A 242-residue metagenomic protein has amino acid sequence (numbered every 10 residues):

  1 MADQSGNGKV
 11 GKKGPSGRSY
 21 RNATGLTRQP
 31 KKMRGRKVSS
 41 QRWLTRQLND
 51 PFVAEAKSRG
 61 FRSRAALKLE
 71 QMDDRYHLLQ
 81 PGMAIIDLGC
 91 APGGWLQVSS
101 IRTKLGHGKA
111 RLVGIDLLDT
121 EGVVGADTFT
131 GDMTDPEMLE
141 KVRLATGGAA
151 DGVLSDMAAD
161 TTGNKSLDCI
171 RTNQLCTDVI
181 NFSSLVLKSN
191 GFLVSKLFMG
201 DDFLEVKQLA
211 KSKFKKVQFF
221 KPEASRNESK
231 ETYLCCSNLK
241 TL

Functional and structural regions predicted by a protein language model:
A2-P81: Class I SAM-dependent methyltransferase Rossmann-like catalytic core, especially the SAM/SAH-binding loop
D74-Q80, T146-G147, L185-V186: Glycine-rich helix-loop-beta junction characteristic of Rossmann-like nucleotide cofactor-binding loops
P81-A91: Conserved class I S-adenosyl-L-methionine
P92-H107: Conserved SAM-binding loop of SAM-dependent methyltransferases across substrates and taxa, primarily the Class I
G106-K109, V186-F192: Short glycine-dipeptide loop
K109, I115-T162: S-adenosyl-L-methionine
N173-S189: A short glycine-rich, Lys/Arg-flanked "PGG" loop and its adjoining helix->strand segment in the class I
G200-L242: Class I S-adenosyl-L-methionine
